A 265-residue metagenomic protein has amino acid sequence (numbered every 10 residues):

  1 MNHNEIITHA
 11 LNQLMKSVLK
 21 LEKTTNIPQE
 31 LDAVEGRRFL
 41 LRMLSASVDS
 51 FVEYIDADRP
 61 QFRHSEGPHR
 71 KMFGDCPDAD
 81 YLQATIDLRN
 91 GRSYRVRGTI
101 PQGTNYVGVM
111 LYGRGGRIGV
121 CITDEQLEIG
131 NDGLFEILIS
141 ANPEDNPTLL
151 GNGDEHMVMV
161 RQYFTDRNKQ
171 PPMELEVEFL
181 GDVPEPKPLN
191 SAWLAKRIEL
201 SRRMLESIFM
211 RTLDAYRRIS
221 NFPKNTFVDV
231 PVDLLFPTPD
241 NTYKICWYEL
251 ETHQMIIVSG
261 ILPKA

Functional and structural regions predicted by a protein language model:
M1-A265: A compositional/structural signature for long, glycine/proline-rich flexible linkers and loops on extracytoplasmic
